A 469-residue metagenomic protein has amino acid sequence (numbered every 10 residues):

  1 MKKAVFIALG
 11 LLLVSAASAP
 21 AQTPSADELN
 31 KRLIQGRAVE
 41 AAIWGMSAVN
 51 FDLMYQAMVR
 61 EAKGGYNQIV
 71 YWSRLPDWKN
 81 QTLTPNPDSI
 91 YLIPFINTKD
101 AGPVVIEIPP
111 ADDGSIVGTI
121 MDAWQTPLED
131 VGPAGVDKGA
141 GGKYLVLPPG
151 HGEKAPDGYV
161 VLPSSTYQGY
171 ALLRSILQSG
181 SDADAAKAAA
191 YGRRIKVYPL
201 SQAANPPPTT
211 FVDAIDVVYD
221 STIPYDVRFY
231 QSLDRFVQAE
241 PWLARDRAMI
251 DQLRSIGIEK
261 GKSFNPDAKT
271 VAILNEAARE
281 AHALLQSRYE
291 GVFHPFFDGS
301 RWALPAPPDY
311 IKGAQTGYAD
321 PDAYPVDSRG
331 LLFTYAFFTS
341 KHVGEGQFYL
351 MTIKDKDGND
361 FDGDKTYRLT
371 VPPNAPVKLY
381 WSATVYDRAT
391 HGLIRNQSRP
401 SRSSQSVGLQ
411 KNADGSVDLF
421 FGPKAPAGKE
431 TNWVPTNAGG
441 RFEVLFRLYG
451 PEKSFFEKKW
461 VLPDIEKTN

Functional and structural regions predicted by a protein language model:
M1-I7: Bacterial N-terminal signal peptides that target proteins for export
A4, A16-A17, I116: Generic secretory/membrane-interface signal
A8-A16: Bacterial N-terminal signal peptides
A21-N469: A compositional/structural signature for long, glycine/proline-rich flexible linkers and loops on extracytoplasmic
